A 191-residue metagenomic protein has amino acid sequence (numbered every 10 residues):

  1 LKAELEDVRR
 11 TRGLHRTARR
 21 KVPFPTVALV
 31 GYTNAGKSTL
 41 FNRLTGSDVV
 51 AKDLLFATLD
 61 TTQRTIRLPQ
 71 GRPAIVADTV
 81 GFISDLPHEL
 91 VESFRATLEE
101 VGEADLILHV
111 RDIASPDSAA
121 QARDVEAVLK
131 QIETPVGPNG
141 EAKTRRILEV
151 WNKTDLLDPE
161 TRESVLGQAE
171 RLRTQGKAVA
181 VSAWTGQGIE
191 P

Functional and structural regions predicted by a protein language model:
L1, G36-K37, D155-L157, A183-P191: Conserved GTPase G-domain signal focused on the G5
L1-I107: Conserved G1/Walker A P-loop phosphate-binding module
F41, L148-W151, P191: Tryptophan-centered motif/residue detector
D53, A119, G186: Electropositive phosphate-/nucleotide-binding environments in soluble metabolic enzymes
L68-P73, F94-K177: Conserved C-terminal guanine-recognition region of P-loop GTPase G domains, centered on the G4
D78, N152, S182: Active-site glycine-centered loops adjacent to acidic/histidine catalytic or metal-binding residues that shape
D85-H88, I113-D117, A180-W184: Short, contiguous acidic/charged loop-to-helix segments that flank catalytic cores in large enzymes
